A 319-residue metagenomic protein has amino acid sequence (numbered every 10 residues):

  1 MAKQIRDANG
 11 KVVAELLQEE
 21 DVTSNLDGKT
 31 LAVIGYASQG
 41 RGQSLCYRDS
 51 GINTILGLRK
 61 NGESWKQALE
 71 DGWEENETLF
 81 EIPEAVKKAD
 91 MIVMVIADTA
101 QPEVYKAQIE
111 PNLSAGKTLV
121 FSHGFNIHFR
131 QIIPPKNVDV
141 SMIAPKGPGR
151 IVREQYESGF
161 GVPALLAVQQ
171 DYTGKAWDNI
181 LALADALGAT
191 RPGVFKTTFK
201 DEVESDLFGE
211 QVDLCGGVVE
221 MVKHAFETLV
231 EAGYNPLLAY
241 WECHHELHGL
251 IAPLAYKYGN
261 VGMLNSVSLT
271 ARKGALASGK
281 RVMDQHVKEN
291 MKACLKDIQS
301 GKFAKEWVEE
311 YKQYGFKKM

Functional and structural regions predicted by a protein language model:
A2, R6-L16, Y234-M319: NAD(P)-dependent Rossmann-like dehydrogenase/reductase catalytic/cofactor-binding core
A2-N76: NAD(P)+-binding Rossmann beta1-loop-alpha1 motif at the extreme N-terminus of oxidoreductases
I52, L113-K117, K136-V138: A short helix->loop->beta-strand "cap" motif at the edges of active sites that frequently abuts
W65, A85, Q101, P236-Y240: Small-residue helix-packing motif on alpha-helices
I82-Q131: Rossmann-fold NAD(P) dinucleotide-binding segment
V120-Q211: Rossmann-fold dinucleotide-binding core
F199, V203-N260: Active-site segments that bind and position negatively charged phosphate/pyrophosphate groups
